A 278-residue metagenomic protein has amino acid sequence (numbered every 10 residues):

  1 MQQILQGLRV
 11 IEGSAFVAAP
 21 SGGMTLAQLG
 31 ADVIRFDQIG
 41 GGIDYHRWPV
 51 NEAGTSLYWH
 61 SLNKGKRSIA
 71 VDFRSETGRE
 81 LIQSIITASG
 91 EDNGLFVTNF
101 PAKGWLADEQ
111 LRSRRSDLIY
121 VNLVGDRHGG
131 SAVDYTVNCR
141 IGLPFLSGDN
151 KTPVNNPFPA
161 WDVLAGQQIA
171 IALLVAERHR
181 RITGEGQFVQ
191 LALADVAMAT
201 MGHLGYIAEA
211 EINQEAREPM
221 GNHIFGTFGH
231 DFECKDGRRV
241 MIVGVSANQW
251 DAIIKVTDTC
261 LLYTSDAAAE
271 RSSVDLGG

Functional and structural regions predicted by a protein language model:
M1-E185, A216: N-terminal helix-loop segment corresponding to the beta1-alpha1 unit of nucleotide/adenylate-binding folds
G40, G125-H128, L193-M198, D236 (+1 more regions): Glycine-rich beta-alpha junction loops
W59, A216-I224, H230-D231: Short Gly/Pro-enriched turn/cap motifs at secondary-structure boundaries
D72, L191, I242-V243: Active-site-adjacent beta-strand anchor residues
N138, I171, V175, A199-Y206 (+1 more regions): Generic alpha-helical structural context detector
E177-P219: Substrate-binding/catalytic subdomain of NAD(P)-dependent oxidoreductase enzymes
F228-S265, S272: Aromatic-enriched alpha-helical interface/lid elements that frame and gate functional surfaces
D275-G278: Hydrophobic alpha-helical segments, chiefly the membrane-spanning helices and signal/signal-anchor peptides
